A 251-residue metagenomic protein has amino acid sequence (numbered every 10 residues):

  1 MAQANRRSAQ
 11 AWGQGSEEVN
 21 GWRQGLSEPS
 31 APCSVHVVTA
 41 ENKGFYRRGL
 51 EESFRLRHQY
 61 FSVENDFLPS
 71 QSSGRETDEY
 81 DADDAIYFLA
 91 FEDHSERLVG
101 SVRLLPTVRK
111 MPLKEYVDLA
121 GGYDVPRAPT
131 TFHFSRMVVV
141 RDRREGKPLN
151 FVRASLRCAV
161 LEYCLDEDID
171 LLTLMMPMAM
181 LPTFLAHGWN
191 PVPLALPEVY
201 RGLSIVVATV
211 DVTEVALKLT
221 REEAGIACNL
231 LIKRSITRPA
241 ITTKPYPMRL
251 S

Functional and structural regions predicted by a protein language model:
M1-S34: Short acidic N-proximal helix/loop "leader" segments that mark the beginning of a domain or an inter-domain linker
G25-E79, H94, L98: Short amphipathic alpha-helix that is part of the acyltransferase structural core
T77-A82, E198-G202: A short beta-turn/loop motif at secondary-structure boundaries
D78-L89, R109-P112: A short helix-loop-beta-strand connector motif used in the catalytic cores of GNAT acetyltransferases and, in some
A90-D93, V210: Active-site beta-strand termini and strand-to-loop segments that position acidic
E92-V125: Short, His- and charge-rich active-site/binding loops that engage polyanionic ligands
P112, V117-V210, E214: Acyl-donor binding region in acyl/amide transferases
R136, L203-S251: Charge-rich, low-complexity intrinsically disordered segments
